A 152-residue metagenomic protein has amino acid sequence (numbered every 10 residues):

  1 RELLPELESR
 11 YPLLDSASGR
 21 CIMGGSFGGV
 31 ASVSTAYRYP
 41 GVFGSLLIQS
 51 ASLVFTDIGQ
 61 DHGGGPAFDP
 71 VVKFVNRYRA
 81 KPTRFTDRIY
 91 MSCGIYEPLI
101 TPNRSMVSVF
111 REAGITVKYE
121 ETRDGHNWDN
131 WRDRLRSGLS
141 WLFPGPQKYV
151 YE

Functional and structural regions predicted by a protein language model:
R1-E152: Non-catalytic cap/lid and distal C-terminal segments of serine-dependent acyl enzymes
